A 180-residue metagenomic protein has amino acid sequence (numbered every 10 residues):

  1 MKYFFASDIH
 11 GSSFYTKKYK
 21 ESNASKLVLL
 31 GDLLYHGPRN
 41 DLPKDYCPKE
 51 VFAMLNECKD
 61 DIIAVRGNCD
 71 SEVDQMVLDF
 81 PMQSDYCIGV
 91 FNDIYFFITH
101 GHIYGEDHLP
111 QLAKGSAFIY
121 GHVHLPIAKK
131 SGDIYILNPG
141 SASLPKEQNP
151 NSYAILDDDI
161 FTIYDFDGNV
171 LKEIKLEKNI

Functional and structural regions predicted by a protein language model:
K2-F91: Core catalytic region of metal-dependent phosphoesterases/phosphodiesterases, especially metallo-beta-lactamase-like
K2-H10, I94-H102, Y135-G140: Active-site-proximal beta-strand elements of phosphoester/diester hydrolases
S7-S13, C69-S71, G101-G105, H124 (+1 more regions): Short beta->alpha connector loops
K26, F96, S116-A117: Short, Asp-centered acidic motifs that coordinate Mg2+ and/or phosphate in catalytic or ligand-binding sites
G37, D41-L42, L144-K146, L176-I180: Active-site-proximal loop/helix segment associated with metal-binding centers of metalloenzymes
R39-D41, D74-L78, S84, H108-L109 (+3 more regions): Short, well-ordered secondary-structure micro-motifs
F91-N92, S131: Structural motif
H102-K172: Conserved beta-sheet core of the metallophosphoesterase superfamily
